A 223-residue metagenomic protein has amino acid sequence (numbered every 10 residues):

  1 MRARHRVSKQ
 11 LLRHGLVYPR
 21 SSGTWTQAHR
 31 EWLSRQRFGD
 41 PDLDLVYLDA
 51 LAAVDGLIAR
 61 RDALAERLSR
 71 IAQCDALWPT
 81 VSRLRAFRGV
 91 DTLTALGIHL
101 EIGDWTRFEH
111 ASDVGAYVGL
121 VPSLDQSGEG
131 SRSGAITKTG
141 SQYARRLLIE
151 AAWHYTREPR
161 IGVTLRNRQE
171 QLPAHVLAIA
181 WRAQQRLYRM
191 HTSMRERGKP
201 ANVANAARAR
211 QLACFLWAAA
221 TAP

Functional and structural regions predicted by a protein language model:
M1-P223: A detector of single, family-specific signature residues that are central to catalytic or substrate-handling motifs
